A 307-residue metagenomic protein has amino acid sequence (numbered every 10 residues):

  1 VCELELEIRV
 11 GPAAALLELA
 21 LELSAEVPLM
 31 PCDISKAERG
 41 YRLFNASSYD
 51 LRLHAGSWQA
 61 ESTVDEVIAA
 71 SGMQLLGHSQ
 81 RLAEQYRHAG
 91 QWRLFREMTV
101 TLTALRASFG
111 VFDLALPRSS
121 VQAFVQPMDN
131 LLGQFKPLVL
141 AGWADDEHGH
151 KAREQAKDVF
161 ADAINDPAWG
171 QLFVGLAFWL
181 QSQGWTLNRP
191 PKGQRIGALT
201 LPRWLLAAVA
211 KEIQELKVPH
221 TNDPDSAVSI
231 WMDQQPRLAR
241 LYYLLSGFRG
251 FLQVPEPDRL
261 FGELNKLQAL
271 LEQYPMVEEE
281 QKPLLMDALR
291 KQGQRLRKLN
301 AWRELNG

Functional and structural regions predicted by a protein language model:
V1-G307: Function-determining surface determinants
